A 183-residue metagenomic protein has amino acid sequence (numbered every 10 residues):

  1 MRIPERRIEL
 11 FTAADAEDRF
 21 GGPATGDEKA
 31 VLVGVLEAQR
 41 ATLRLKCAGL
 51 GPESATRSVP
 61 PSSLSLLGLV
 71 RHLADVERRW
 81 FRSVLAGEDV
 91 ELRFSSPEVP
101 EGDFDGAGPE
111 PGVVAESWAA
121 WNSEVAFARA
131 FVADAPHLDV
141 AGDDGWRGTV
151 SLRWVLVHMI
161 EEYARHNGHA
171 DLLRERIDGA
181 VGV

Functional and structural regions predicted by a protein language model:
M1-G21, K29-A48, P52-E101, D143-V183: Short, contiguous alpha-helical
R19-L32, D105-G112, E116: Short, charged, low-complexity loops and linkers
E101-V140, R153-M159: Acidic/histidine-rich alpha-helical segments that form the ligand environment of transition-metal centers
